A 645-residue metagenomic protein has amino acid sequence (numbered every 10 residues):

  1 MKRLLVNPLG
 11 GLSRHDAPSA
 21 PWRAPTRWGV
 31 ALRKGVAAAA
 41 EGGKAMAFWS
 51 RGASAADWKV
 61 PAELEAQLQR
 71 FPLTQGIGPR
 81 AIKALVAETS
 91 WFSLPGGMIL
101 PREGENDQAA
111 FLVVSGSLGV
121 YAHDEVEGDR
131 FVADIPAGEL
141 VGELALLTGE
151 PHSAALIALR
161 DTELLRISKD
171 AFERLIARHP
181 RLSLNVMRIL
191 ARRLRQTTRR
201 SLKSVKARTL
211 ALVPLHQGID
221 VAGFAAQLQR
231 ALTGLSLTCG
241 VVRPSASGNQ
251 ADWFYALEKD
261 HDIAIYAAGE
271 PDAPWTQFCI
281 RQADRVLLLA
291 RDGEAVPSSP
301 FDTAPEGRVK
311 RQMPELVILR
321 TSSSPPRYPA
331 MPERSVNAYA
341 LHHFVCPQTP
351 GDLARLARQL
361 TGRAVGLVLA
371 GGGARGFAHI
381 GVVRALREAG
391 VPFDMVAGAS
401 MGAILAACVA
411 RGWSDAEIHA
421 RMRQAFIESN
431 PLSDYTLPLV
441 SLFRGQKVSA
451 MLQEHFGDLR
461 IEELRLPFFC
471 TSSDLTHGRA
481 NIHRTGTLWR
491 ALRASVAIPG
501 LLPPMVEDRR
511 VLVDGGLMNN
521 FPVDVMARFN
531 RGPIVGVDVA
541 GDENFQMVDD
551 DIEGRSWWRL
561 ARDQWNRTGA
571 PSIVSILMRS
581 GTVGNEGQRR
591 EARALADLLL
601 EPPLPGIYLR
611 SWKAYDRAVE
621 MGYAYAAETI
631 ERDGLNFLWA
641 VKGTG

Functional and structural regions predicted by a protein language model:
K2-H15, P21-P214, D220-A222: Cytosolic regulatory regions built on CNB/CRP/Popeye-like sensor folds
K203-L235, V241-P244, V365-G371: Walker A (P-loop) phosphate-binding motif
A256-L257, A267, C279, A592: Structural alpha-helical scaffold elements that stabilize or flank donor/cofactor-binding regions in carbohydrate
E258-A273, V513-G516: Switch II (G3) loop of P-loop NTPases
A268-V345, A540: Conserved catalytic-core segment of NTP-binding enzymes
R311-P314, L319-A338, Q348-D352, V365 (+4 more regions): Non-catalytic peripheral regions of patatin-like phospholipases
T349-V396, Y435, M451: Helix-rich "cap/lid" substructures immediately adjacent to catalytic or cofactor-binding pockets
A370, P392-R411: Catalytic nucleophile loop
